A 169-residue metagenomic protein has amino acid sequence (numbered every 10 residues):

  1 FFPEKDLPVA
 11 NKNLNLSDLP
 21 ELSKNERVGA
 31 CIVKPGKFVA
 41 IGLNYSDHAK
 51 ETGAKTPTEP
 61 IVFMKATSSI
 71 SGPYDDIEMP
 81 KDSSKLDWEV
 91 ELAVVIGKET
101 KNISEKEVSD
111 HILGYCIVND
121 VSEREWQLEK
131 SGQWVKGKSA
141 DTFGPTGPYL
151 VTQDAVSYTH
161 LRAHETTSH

Functional and structural regions predicted by a protein language model:
F1-P60, D154: N-terminal non-catalytic cap/leader segment that marks the start of a structured domain
V28-A30, E51-G53, I77-L86, E91-L92 (+3 more regions): A generic local secondary-structure boundary/capping motif
F38, G132, Y149: Hydrophobic alpha-helical positions that pack around
A40-I41, M64-K65, E89-G97, V118-D120: Short beta-strand segments
K55, V62-A66, E107-W134, A140-D141: Flexible glycine-rich active-site/ligand-binding loops centered on an Asp-His dyad
T56-P73, W88: Structural signature of FAD isoalloxazine-binding scaffolds in flavoprotein oxidoreductases
K136-R162: Functionally critical, mid-to-C-terminal surface segments that flank or help form catalytic/ligand
H160, T167-H169: Single conserved hydrophobic/aromatic residue that forms the stacking wall/gate of nucleotide- or nucleobase-binding
